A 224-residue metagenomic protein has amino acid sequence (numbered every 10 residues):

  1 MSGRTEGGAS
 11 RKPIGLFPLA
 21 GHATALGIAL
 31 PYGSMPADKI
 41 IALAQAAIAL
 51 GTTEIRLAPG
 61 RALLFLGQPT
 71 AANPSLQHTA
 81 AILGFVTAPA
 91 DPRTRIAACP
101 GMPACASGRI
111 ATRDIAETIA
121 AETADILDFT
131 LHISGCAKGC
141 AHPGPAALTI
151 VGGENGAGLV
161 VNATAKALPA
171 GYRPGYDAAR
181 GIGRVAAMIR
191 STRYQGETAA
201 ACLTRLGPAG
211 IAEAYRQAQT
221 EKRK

Functional and structural regions predicted by a protein language model:
M1, A23-A25, L63: A conserved active-site cap/scaffold subdomain adjacent to cofactor or substrate pockets
M1, G144, T149-A200: Mobile "lid/hinge" segments at catalytic clefts and subdomain interfaces of large enzymes
M1-I14, A71-L76: Terminal amphipathic helices with adjacent charged low-complexity linkers/tails
I14-S34, A97: Short glycine-/aliphatic-rich beta-strand segments at the starts of folded cytosolic domains
L30-E154: Small-residue-enriched alpha-helical segments and adjacent helix-cap loops that form tight helix-helix packing
I40, N73, I182, G196-A199 (+1 more regions): Alpha-helix initiation and N-capping motif
E122, G181, M188, C202-R205 (+1 more regions): Residues that form generic nucleotide/phosphate-binding pockets
L203, P208-K224: Radical SAM enzyme core and accessory elements
